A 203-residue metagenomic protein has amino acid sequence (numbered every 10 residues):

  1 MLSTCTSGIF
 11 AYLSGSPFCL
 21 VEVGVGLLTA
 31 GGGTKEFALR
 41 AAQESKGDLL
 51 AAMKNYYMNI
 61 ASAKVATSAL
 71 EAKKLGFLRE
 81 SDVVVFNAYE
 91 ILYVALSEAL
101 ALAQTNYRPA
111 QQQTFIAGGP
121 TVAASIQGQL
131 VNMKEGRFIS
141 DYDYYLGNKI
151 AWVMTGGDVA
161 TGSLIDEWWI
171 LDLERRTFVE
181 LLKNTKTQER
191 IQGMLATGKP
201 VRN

Functional and structural regions predicted by a protein language model:
M1-D48: CoA-thioester-processing core
G8-F10, E71, V83: Well-ordered beta-strand positions
L27, V84-V85: Short, surface-exposed loop/turn motifs that are enriched in glycine and acidic residues and include a nearby proline
G33, E71, E90: Residue-level recognition of oxygen-bearing side chains
L39-K64, S68, E80, F86-N203: Intrinsically disordered, low-complexity segments enriched in small/flexible residues
K73-K74, R79: RNase H-like nuclease module associated with reverse transcription
